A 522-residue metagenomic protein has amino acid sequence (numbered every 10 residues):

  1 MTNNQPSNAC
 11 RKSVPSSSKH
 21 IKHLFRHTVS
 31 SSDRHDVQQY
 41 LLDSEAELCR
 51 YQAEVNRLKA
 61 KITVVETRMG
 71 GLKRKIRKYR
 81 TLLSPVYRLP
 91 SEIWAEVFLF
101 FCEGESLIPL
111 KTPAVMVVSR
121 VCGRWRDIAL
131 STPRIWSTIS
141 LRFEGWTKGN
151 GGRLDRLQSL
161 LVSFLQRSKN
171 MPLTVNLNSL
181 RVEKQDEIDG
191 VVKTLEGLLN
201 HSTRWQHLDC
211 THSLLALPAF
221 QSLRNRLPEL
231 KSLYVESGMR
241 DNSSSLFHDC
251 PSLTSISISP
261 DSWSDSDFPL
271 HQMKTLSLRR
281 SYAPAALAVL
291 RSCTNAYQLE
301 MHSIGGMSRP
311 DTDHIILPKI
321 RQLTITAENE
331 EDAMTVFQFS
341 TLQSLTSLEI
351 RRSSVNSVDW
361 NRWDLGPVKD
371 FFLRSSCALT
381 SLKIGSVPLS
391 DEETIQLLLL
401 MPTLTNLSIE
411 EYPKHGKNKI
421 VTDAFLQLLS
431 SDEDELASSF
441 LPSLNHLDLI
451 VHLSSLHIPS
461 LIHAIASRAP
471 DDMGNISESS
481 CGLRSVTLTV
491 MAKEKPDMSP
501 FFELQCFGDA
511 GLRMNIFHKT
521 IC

Functional and structural regions predicted by a protein language model:
M1-C522: Leucine-rich repeat
